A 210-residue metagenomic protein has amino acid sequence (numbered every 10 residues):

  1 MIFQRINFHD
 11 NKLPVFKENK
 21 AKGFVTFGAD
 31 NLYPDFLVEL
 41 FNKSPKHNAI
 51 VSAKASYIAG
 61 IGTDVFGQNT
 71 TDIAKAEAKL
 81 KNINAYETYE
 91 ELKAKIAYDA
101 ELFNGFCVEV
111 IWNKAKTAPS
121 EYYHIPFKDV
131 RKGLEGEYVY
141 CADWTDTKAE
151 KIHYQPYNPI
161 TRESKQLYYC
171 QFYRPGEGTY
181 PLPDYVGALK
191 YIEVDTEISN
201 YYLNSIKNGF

Functional and structural regions predicted by a protein language model:
I2-F210: Structured, contiguous alpha/beta core segments that scaffold functional sites
